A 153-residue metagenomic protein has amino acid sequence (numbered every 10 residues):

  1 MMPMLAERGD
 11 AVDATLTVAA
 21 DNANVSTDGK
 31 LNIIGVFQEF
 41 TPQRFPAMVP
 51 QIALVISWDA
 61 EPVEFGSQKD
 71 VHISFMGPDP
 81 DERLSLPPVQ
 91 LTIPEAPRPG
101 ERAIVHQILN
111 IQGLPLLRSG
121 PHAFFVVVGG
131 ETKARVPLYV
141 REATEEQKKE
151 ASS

Functional and structural regions predicted by a protein language model:
P3-S119, A123-V128, T132-S153: Contiguous segments within soluble domain cores/interaction surfaces
